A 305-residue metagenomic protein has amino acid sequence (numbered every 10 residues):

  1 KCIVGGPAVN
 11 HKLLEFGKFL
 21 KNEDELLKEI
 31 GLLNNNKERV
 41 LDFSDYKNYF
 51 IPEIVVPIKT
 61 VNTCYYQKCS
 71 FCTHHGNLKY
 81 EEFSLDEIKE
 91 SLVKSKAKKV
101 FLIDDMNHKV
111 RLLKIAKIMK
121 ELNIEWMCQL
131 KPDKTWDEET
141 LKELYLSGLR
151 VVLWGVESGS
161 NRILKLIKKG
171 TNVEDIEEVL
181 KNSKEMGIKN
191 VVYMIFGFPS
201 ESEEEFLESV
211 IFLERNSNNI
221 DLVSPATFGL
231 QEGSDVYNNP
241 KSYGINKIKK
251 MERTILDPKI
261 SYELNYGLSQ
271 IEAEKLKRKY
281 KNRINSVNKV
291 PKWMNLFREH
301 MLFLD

Functional and structural regions predicted by a protein language model:
K1-E38: Glycine-rich beta-alpha loop elements in corrinoid/cobalamin-binding modules across cobalamin-dependent enzymes
K1-I3, F19, L122-W126, N219: Structural alpha-beta junctions
P7, D24-E25, N77, D105 (+2 more regions): Flexible loop residues that form catalytic and substrate-binding hotspots at small-molecule/glycan-binding clefts
N10-L14, K28-E29, K109-R111, P199-S202 (+1 more regions): Short catalytic/ligand-binding loop motif for oxyanion handling, primarily in non-cytosolic enzymes, centered on
F19-L20, H74, W126, F196-F198: Tryptophan-centric aromatic hotspots in well-structured domains and transmembrane helices
L20-K21, F101, L153, S224: Residues embedded in well-ordered beta-strands within globular domains across many folds
L41-M186: Radical SAM [4Fe-4S] cluster-binding motif and immediate context
I118, E125, K131-D305: A structural motif corresponding to the C-terminal lobe/cap of the Radical SAM core domain
